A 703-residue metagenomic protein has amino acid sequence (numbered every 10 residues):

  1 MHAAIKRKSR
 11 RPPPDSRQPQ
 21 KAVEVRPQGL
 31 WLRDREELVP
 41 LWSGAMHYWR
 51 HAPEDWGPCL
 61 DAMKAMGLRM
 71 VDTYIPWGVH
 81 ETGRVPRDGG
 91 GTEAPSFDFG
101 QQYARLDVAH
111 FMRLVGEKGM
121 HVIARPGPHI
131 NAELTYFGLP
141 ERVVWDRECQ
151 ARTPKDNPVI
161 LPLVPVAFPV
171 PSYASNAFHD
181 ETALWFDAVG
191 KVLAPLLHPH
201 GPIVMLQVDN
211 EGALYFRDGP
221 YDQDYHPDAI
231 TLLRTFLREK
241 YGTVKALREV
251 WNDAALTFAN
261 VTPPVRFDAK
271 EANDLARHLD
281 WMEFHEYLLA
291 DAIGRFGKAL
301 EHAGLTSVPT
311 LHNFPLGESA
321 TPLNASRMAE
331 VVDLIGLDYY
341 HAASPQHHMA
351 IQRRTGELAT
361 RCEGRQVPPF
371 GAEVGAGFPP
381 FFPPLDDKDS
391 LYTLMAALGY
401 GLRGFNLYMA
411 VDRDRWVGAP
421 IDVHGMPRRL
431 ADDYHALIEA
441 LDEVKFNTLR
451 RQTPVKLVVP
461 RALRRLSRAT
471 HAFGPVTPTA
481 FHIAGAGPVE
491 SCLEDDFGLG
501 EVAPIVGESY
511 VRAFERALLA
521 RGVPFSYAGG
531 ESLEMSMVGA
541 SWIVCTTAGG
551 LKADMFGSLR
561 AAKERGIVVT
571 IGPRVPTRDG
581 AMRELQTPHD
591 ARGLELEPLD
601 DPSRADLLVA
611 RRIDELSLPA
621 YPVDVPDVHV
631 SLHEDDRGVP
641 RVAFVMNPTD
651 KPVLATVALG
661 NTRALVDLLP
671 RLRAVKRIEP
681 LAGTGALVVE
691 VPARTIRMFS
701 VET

Functional and structural regions predicted by a protein language model:
M1-M70: N-terminal carbohydrate-binding accessory modules
E36, M63, V71, V115 (+6 more regions): Conserved, mostly hydrophobic/aromatic
L38-W42, G67-R69, G116-V122, P195-V204 (+7 more regions): Short, well-ordered coil/turn segments that N-cap beta-strands
P40-P53, W77-L106, L163-L184, V192 (+7 more regions): The substrate-binding groove and active-site-proximal loops of carbohydrate-active enzymes, especially glycoside
W49-A65, G317-M328, K388-A396, L533: Short, acidic/polar
W56-D146, F296-G297, E301, G550: Aromatic-lined substrate-binding rim segments of carbohydrate-active enzymes
R142-S326: Polysaccharide-binding and catalytic clefts of secreted carbohydrate-active enzymes
F258-E271, H278, E286, I293-G294 (+6 more regions): Carbohydrate-binding surfaces of carbohydrate-active enzymes
